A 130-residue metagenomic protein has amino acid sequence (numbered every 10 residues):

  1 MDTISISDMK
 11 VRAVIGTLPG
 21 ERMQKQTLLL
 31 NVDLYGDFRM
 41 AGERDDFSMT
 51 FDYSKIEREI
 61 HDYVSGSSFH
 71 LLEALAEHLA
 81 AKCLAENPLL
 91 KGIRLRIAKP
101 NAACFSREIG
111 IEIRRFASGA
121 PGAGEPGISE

Functional and structural regions predicted by a protein language model:
M1-E130: N-terminal, polar/charged subdomain of small-to-medium soluble alpha/beta proteins
